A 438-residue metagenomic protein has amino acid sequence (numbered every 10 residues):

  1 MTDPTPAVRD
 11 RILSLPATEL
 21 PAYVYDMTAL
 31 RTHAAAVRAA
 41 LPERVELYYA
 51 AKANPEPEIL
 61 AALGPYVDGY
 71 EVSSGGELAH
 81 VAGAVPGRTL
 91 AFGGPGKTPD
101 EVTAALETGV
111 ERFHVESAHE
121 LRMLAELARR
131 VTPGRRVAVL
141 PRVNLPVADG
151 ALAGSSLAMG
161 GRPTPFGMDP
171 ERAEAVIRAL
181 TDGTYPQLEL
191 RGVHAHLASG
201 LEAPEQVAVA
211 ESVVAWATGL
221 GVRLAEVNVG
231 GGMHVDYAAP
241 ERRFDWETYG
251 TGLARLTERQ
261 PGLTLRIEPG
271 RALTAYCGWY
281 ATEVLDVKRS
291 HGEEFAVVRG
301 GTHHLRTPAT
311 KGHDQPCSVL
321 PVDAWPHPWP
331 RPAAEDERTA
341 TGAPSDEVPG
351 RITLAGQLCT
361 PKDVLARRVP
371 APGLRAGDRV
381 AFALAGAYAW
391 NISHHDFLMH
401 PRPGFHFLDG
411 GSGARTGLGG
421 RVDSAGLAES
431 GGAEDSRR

Functional and structural regions predicted by a protein language model:
M1-V137, Y185-E189, A334-T341, P370 (+1 more regions): A charged N-terminal "starter" segment
D26-A29, H33, V37, P55-I59 (+18 more regions): General structural feature for long, well-ordered alpha-helical segments within catalytic domains of soluble enzymes
T28, A50-E56, S73-E77, P95-K97 (+9 more regions): Active-site beta-loop-alpha junctions enriched in small/polar residues
E46-Y48, G69, G87-A91, R112 (+7 more regions): Structural preference for beta-strand elements that scaffold enzyme active sites
A62-L63, V85-P86, L106-E107, L127-R129 (+6 more regions): Short, glycine/charged-enriched secondary-structure capping and boundary segments
R122, A148, A389: Short glycine-rich, flexible loops that bind phosphorylated cofactors or substrates
L145-H291, L398-H400: Active-site loop/helix belt of alpha/beta enzymes
T264-R438: Charged (often Lys/Glu-rich) extended helix/loop segments that serve as interaction or gating elements
